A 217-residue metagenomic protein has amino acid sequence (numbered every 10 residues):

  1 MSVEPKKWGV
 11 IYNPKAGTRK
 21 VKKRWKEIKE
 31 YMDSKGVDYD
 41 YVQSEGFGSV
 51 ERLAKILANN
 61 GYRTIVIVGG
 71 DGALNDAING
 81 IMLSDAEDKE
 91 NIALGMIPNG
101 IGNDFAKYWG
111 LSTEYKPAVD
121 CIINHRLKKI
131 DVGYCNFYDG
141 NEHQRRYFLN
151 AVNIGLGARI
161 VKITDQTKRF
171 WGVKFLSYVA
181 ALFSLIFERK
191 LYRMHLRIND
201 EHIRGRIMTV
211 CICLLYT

Functional and structural regions predicted by a protein language model:
M1-V68, N79: ATP/NTP phosphate-donor binding region
A16, L74, I101: Short, glycine/acidic-enriched loop or turn micro-motifs at the edges of active sites
K35, L83-I212: Catalytic core of DAGKc-family lipid kinases
G48-S49, G72, G155: Short alpha-helical
A73-A86: Short Gly/Thr/Asp-enriched flexible loops that form oxyanion-binding sites at enzyme active sites
Y216-T217: Conserved small/polar residues in nucleotide/adenosyl-binding loops
